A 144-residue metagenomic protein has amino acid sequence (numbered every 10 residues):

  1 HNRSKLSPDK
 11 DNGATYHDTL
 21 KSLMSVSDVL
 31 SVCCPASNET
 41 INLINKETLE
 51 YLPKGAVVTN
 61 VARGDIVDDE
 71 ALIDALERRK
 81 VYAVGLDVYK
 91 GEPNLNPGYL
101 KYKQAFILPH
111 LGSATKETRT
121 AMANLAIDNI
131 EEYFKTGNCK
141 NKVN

Functional and structural regions predicted by a protein language model:
H1-K54: Rossmann-like dinucleotide/phosphate-binding beta-alpha-beta segment
G55-N144: Rossmann-like dinucleotide-binding domain for NAD(H)/NADP(H)
